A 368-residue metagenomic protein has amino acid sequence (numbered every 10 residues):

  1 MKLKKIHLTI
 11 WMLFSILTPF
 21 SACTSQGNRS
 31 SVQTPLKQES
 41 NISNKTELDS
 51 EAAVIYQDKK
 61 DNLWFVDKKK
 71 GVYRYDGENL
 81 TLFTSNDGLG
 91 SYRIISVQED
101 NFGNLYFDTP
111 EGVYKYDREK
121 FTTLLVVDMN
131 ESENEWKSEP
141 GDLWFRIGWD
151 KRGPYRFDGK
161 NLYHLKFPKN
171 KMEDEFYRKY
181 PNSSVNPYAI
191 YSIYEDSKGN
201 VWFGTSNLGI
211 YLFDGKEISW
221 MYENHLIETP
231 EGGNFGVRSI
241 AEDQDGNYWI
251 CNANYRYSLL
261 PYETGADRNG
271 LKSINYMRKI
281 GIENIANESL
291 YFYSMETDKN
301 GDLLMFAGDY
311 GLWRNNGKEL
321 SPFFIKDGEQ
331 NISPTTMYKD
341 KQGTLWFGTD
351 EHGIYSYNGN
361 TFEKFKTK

Functional and structural regions predicted by a protein language model:
K2-K368: Carboxylate-rich, polar loop motifs that coordinate divalent cations or form catalytic acidic clusters
